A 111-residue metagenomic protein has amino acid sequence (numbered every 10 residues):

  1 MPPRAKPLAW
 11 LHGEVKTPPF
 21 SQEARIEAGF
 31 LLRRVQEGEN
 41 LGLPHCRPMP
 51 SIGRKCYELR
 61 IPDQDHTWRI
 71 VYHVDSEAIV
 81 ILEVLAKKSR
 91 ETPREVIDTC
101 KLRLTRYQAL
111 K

Functional and structural regions predicted by a protein language model:
M1-T67, S76-I79, A86-K111: Basic, Lys/Arg-enriched alpha-helical interface segments
